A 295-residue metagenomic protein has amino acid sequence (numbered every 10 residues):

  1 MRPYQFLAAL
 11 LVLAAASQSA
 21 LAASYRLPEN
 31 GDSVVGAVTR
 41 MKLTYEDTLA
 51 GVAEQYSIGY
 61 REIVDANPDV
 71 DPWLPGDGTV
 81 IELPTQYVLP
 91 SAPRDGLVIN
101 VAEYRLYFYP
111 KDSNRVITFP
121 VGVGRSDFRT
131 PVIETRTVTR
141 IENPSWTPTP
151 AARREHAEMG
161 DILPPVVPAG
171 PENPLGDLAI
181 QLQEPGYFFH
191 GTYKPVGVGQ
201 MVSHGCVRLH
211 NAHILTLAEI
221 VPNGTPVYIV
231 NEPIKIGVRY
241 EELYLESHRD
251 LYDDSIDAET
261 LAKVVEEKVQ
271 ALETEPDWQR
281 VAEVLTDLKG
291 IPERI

Functional and structural regions predicted by a protein language model:
M1-L7: Bacterial N-terminal signal peptides that target proteins for export
A8-A16: Bacterial N-terminal signal peptides
A16-S24: Sec/Tat signal peptide C-region and signal peptidase I cleavage site
A23-V35, Y60-L97, P233: Extracellular LysM carbohydrate-binding repeats and other cell-envelope/extracellular binding modules
S24-S57: Primarily a LysM-type cell-wall glycan-binding module
T44-W73, R115: LysM (lysin motif) carbohydrate-binding repeats in extracellular/periplasmic proteins that recognize
E46, G76-I81, G224-V227: Loop/turn positions that initiate beta-strands
Y87-P195, E219, S247-I295: Gly/Pro-biased beta-strand-loop elements
